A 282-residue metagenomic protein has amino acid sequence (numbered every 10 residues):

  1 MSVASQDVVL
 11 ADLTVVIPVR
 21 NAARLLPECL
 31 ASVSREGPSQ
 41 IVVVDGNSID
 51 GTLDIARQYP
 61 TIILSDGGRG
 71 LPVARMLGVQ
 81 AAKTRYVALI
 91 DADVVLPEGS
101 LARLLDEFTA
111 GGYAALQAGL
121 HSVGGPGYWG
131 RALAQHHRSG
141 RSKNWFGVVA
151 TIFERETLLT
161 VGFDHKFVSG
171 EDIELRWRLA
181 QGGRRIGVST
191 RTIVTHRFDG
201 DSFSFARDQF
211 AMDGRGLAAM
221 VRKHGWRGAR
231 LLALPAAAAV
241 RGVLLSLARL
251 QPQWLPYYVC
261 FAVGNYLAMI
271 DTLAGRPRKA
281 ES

Functional and structural regions predicted by a protein language model:
N21-R35: Short, well-formed alpha-helical segments that are part of the catalytic scaffolds of diverse glycosyltransferases
S32, D45-L53, V94: A conserved acidic beta->alpha catalytic loop
D66-A82, W145: Glycine-rich, basic loop-to-helix element that forms the pyrophosphate-binding segment of sugar-nucleotide handling
V87: Short aromatic/hydrophobic "clamp" motif used to bind/position activated sugar donors
V95-Y128: Conserved donor NDP-sugar-binding/catalytic core segment of glycosyltransferases
S169-W177: Acidic donor-binding loop at a coil-to-helix junction in glycosyltransferase catalytic cores that engages
S189-R207, G216-M220: Active-site donor/metal-binding and catalytic loop motifs of nucleotide-sugar-dependent glycosylation enzymes
D208-G216, R222-S282: Non-catalytic, C-terminal membrane-associated alpha-helical segments of glycosyltransferases
